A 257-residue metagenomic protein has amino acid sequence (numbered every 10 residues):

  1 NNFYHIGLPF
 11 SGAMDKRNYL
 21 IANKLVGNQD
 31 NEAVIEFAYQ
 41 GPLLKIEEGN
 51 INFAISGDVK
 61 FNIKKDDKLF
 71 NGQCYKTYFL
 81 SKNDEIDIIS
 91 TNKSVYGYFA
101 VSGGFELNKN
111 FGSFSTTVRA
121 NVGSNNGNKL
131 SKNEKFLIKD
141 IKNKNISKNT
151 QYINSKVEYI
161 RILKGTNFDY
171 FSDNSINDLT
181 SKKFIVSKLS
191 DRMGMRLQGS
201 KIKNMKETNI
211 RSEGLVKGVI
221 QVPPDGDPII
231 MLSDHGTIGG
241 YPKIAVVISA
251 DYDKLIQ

Functional and structural regions predicted by a protein language model:
N1-Q257: Conserved "landmark" site that anchors the functional core of diverse proteins
